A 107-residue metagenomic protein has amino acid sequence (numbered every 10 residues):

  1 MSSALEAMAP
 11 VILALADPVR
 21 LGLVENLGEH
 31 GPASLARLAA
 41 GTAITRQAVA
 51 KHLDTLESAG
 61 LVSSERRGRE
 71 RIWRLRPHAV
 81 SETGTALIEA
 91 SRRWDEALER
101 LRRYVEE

Functional and structural regions predicted by a protein language model:
M1-S2, S63: Intrinsically disordered, low-complexity segments enriched in Ser/Pro/Gly/Ala and basic residues
S2, E6-T45, E70-S81, T85: N-terminal helix-turn-helix DNA-binding core of bacterial DNA-binding proteins
L13, E25, E57, S63 (+1 more regions): A cross-family signal for key residues in well-ordered alpha-helices that form functional helical elements
L53-D54: Short, hydrophobic-biased segments on the C-terminal half of alpha helices that form "recognition helices"
E57-G68, I72-R74: Beta-hairpin "wing" of winged helix-turn-helix
R76, V80-R102: C-terminal structural segments of small proteins and small subunits
